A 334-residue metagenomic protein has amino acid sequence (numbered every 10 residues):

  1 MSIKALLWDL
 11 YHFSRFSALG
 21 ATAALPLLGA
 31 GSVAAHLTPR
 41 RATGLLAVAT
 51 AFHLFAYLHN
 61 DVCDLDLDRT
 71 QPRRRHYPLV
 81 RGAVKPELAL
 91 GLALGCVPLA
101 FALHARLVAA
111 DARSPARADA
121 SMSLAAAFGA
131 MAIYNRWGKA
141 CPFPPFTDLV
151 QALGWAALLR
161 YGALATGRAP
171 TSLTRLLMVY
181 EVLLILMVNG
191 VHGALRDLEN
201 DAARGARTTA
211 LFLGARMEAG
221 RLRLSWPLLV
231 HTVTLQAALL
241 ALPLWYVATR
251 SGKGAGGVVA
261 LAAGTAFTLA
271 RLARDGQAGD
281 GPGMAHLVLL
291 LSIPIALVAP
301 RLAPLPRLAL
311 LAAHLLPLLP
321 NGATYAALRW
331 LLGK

Functional and structural regions predicted by a protein language model:
I3-Y11, Y77-R168, R271: Intramembrane alpha-helical segments
H12-A21, K85-G95, F146-L153, R223-L235 (+1 more regions): Select subsegments of transmembrane alpha-helices in polytopic membrane proteins, especially boundary-proximal
T22-C63, R73, A100-A105, A116-I133 (+1 more regions): Membrane-embedded alpha-helical segments that form the functional core of polytopic membrane enzymes, especially those
A23-G29, P78, D148-T166, L211-A215 (+1 more regions): Small-residue-rich segments of transmembrane alpha-helices in multi-pass membrane proteins, especially helix faces
L25-P26, C96-F101, F128-M131, W155-L158 (+3 more regions): Hydrophobic, membrane-inserted alpha-helices
A47, L65, R69-L124, A206-G252: Multi-pass membrane catalytic core of lipid/isoprenoid biosynthesis enzymes
T50-V62, F128-W137, A157, Y180-L198 (+2 more regions): Transmembrane alpha-helical segments that form the membrane-embedded catalytic/substrate-channel core of multi-pass
G252-K334: Extended hydrophobic alpha-helices typical of membrane-associated regions
